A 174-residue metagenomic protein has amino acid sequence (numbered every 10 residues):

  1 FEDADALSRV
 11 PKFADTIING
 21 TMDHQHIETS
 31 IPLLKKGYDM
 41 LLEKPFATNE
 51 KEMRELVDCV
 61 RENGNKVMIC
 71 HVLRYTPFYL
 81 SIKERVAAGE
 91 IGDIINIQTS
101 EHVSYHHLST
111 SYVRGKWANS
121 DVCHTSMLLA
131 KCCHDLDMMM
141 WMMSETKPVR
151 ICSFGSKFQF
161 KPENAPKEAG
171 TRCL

Functional and structural regions predicted by a protein language model:
F1-C59: Beta-loop-alpha module in the N-terminal Rossmann-like domain of NAD(P)-dependent dehydrogenases, especially those
F1-E2, M68, C152: General small-molecule cofactor/ligand-binding pocket signal
K12, L34-K35, R61, A87-E90 (+1 more regions): Residue-level signal for alpha-helix termini/capping positions
A14, G37, G64, G92-I94 (+1 more regions): A general structural motif
T21-M22, P45, H71-R74, E101: Structured beta->alpha junctions
E55-V72, I91-T99: Rossmann-fold dehydrogenase core element
L73-L174: Predominantly a Rossmann-like dinucleotide-binding segment in NAD(P)-dependent oxidoreductases
